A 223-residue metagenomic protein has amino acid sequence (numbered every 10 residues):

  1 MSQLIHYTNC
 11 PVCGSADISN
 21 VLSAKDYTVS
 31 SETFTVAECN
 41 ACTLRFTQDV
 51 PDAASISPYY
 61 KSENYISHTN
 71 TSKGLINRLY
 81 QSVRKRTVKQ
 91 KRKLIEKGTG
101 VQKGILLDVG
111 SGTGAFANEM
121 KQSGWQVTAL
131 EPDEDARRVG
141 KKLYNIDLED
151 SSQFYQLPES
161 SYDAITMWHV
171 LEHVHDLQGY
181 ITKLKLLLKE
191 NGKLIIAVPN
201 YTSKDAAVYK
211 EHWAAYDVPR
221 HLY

Functional and structural regions predicted by a protein language model:
M1-G74: N-terminal juxtadomain amphipathic helix that follows a signal peptide/anchor or precedes a small N-terminal auxiliary
S2-Y7, T87-E211, L222: Conserved SAM-binding loop
L22, P51, S55, S152 (+2 more regions): Residue-level signal for pocket-adjacent positions within structured domains
Y27, Y80-V83, Y162, H221-L222: Pocket-edge positions in alpha/beta enzyme catalytic cores
T33, A214-Y223: Acceptor-substrate binding/catalytic loop of class I
T33, R78, S82, L171: Charge-dense, low-complexity intrinsically disordered segments
K73-I76, Y209-V218: Short glycine/proline- and charge-enriched loop/turn segments that cap or connect secondary-structure elements
I76-K91: Conserved SAM-binding loop and adjacent beta-strand
